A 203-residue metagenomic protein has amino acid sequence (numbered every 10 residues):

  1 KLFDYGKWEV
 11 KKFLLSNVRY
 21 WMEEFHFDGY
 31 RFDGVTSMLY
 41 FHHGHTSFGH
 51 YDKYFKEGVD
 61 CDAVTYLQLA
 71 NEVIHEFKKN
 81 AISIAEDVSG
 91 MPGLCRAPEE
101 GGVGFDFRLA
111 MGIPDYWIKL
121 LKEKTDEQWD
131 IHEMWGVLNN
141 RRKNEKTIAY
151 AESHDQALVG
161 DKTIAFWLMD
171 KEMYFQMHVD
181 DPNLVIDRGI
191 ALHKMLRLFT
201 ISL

Functional and structural regions predicted by a protein language model:
K1-V59: Substrate-binding/active-site clefts of carbohydrate-active enzymes
H26-D28, T46-L203: Conserved alpha/beta catalytic core and glycan-binding cleft of carbohydrate-active enzymes
